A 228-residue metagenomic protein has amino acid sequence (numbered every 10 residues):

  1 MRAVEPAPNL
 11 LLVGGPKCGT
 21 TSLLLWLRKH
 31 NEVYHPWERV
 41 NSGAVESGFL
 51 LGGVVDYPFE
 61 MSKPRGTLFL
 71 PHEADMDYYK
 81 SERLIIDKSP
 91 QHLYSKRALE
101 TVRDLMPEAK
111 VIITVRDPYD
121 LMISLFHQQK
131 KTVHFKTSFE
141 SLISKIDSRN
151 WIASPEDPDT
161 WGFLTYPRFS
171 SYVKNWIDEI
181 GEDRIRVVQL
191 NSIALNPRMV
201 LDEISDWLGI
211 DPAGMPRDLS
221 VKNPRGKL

Functional and structural regions predicted by a protein language model:
M1-H92, D104-L105, A109, T114 (+2 more regions): PAPS-dependent sulfotransferase catalytic core
E5-P6, V13-P16, Q91-H92, W161-F169 (+1 more regions): Aromatic-acidic/polar surface patches that form glycan- and anion
V55-P58, S89, P158-P167, V188-N191: Active-site rim elements
E73-M76, L99, V173-K174: Generic structural signal for well-ordered alpha-helices, preferentially at hydrophobic/aromatic core positions
Y94-R97, I123, R198: Short N-terminal helix/helix-N-cap motif within the alpha/beta-hydrolase-1
A98, F169-V173, V200: Alpha-helical packing segments of well-folded alpha/beta enzyme cores
K174-L228: The conserved 3'-phosphoadenosine-5'-phosphosulfate
